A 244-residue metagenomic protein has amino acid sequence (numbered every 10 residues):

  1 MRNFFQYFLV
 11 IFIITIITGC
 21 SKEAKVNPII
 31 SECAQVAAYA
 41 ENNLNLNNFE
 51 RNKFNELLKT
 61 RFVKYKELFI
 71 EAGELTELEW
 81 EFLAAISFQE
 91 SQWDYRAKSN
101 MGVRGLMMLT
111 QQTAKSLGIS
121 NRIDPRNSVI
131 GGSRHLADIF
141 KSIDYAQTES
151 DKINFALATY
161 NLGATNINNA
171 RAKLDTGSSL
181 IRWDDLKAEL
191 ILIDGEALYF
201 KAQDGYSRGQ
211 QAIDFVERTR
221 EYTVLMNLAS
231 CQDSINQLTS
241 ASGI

Functional and structural regions predicted by a protein language model:
M1-F4, L238: Long, contiguous C-terminal modules that act as interaction/assembly or targeting platforms
N3-I11: Sec-dependent signal peptide recognition, specifically the positively charged N-region followed immediately by
I16-G19: C-terminal motif of bacterial Sec signal peptides marking the signal peptidase cleavage site
S21-E23: Bacterial signal peptide processing site
E32-G243: Catalytic glycan-binding domains that act on GlcNAc-containing polysaccharides
